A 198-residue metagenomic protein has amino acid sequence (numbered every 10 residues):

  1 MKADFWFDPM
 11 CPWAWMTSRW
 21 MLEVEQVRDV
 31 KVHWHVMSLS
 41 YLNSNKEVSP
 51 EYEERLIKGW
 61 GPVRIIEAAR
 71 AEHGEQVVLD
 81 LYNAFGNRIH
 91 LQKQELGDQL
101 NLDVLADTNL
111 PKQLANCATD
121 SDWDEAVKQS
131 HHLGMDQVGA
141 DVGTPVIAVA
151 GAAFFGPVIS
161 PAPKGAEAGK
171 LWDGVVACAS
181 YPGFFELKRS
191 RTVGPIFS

Functional and structural regions predicted by a protein language model:
M1-L22: Local sequence-structure signature of Cys/Sec-based thiol-disulfide redox active-site neighborhoods
F7, F85, V158: Short, histidine-centered active-site or binding-site loop motifs used for metal coordination, general acid-base
P9-M10, E54, H90, T119: A generic structural signal for short
W15-D103, G174-C178, E186-R189, V193-I196: Structural alpha/beta surface segment adjacent to cysteine/selenocysteine redox centers across thiol/disulfide enzymes
W20-L22, L96-S198: C-terminal cap of thioredoxin/glutaredoxin-like
